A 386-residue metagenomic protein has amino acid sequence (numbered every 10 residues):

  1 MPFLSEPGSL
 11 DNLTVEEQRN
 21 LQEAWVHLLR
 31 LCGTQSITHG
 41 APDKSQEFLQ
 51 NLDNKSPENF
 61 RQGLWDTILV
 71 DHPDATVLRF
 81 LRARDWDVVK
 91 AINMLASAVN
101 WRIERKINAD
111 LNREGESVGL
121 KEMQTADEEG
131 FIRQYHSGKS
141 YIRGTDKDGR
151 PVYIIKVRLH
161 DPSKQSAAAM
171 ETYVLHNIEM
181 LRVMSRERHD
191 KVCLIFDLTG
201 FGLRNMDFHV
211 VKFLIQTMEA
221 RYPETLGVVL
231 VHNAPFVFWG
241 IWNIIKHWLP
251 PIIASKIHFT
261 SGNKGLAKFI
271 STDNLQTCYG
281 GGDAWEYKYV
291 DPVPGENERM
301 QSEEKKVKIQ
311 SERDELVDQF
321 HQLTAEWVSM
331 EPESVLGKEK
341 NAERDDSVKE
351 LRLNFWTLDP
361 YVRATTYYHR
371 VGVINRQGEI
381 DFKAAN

Functional and structural regions predicted by a protein language model:
M1-N386: Basic, amphipathic alpha-helical/coil surface patches used to engage anionic, phosphate-bearing ligands and membranes
